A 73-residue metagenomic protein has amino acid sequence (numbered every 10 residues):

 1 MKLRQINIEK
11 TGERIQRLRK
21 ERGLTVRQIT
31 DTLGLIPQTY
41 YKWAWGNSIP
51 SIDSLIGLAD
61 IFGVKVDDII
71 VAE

Functional and structural regions predicted by a protein language model:
M1-E21: A short, Lys/Arg-rich alpha-helix, primarily the initiator
G12, Q16, Y41-K42, I70: Key DNA-contacting residues within the recognition helix of helix-turn-helix
E13, G23-L24, P50-D53: Residue-level signal for the short linker/turn that defines the boundary of a DNA-recognition helix
Q16, R27, I56: Residues within the helices of the helix-turn-helix
R19, T30, A59: The alpha-helix within a helix-turn-helix
G23-K42: Short alpha-helical DNA-recognition segment
D53-D68: DNA major-groove recognition helix of helix-turn-helix/homeodomain DNA-binding modules
